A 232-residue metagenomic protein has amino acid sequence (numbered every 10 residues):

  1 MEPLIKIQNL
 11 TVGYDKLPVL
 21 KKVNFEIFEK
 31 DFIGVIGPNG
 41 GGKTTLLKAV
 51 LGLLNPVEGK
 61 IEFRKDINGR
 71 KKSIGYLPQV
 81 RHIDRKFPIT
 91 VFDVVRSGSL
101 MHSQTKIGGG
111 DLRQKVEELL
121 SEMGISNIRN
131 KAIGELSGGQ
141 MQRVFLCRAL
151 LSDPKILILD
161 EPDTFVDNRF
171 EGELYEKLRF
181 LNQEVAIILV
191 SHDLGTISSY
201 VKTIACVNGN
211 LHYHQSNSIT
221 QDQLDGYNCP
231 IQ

Functional and structural regions predicted by a protein language model:
I36-P38: The feature captures the beta-strand-to-loop junction immediately N-terminal to the Walker
L51: Helix-to-loop junction immediately C-terminal to a conserved catalytic motif
G59-I74: Conserved ABC transporter NBD signature motif
R96, G110-I128: Conserved ABC ATPase "signature" region
A132-L136, Q140: Conserved ABC ATPase signature
L157-E161: Catalytic Walker B motif of ABC-type/P-loop ATPase nucleotide-binding domains
V207-Q232: Conserved beta-strand-loop-alpha-helix hinge in the C-terminal portion of ABC ATPase nucleotide-binding domains
